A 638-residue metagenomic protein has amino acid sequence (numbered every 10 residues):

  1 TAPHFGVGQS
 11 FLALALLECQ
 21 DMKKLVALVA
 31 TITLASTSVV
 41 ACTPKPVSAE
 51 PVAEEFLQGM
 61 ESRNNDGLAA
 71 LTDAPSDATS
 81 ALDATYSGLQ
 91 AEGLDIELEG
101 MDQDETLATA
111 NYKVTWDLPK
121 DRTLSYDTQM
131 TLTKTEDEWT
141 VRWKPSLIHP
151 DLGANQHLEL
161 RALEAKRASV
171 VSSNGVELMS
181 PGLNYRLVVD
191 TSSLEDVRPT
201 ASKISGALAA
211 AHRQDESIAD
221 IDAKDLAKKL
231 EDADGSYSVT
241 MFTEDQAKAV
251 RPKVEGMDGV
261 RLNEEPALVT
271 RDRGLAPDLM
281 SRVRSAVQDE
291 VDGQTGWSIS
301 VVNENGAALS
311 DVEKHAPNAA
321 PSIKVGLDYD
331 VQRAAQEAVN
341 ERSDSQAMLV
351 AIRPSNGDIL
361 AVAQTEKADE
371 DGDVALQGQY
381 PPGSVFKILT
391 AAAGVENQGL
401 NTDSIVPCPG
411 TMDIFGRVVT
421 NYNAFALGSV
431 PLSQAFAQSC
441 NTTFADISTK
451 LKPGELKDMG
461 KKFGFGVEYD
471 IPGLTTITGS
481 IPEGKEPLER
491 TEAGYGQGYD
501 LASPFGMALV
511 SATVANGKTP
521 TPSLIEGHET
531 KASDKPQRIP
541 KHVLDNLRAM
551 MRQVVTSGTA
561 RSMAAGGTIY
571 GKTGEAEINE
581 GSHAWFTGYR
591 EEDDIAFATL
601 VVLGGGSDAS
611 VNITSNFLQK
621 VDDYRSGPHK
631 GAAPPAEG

Functional and structural regions predicted by a protein language model:
A15-I32, K45-P46: N-terminal export and membrane-targeting signals
V39-A41: C-terminal motif of bacterial Sec signal peptides marking the signal peptidase cleavage site
T43, E92, E97-E99, E105-T106 (+5 more regions): Conserved SxxK-family serine transpeptidase/carboxypeptidase catalytic domain of penicillin-binding proteins
K45-P51, N65-N111: Short solvent-exposed beta->alpha transition segments
Q103-A162, M550-Q553: Exposed beta-sheet edge and beta->alpha loop/turn motif
K113, T140-K144, I148-P150, L158-V170 (+3 more regions): Small/polar-residue-rich segments within soluble enzyme cores
L147-E164, M179-V189, L194, R198 (+5 more regions): Short pre-catalytic segments that frame enzyme active sites
A347-G378, A393, N397-L603: Beta-lactam-recognizing serine transpeptidase/beta-lactamase-like catalytic domain environment
